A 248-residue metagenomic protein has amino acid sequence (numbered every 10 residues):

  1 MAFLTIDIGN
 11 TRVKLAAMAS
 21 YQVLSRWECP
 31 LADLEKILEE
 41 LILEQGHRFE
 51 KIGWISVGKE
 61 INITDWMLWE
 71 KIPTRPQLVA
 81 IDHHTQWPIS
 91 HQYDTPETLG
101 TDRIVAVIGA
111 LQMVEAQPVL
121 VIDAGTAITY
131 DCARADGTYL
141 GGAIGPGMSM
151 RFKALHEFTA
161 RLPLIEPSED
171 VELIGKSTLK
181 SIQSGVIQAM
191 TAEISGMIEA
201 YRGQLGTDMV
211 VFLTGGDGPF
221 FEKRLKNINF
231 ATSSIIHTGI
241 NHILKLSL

Functional and structural regions predicted by a protein language model:
M1-N10, Q22-V119, D136-L248: Nucleotide/phosphate-binding catalytic cleft detector across ATP-hydrolyzing and phosphate-transferring enzymes
V13-A17, I128-A133: Short beta-strand scaffold segments in enzyme catalytic cores
I122: Catalytic metal- and UDP-sugar-binding loop of GT-A-like glycosyltransferases, i.e., residues flanking the conserved
